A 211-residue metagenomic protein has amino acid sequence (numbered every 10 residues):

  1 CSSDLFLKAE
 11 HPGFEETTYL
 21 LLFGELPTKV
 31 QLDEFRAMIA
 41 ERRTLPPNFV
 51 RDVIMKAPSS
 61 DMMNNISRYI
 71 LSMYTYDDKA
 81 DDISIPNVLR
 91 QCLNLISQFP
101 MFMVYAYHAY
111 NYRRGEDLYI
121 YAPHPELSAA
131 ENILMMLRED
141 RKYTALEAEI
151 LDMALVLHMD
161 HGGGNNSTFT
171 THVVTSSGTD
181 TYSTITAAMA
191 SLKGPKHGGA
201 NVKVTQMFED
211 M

Functional and structural regions predicted by a protein language model:
C1-M211: Hydrophobic alpha-helical bundle cores within soluble ligand-binding/oligomerization subdomains
